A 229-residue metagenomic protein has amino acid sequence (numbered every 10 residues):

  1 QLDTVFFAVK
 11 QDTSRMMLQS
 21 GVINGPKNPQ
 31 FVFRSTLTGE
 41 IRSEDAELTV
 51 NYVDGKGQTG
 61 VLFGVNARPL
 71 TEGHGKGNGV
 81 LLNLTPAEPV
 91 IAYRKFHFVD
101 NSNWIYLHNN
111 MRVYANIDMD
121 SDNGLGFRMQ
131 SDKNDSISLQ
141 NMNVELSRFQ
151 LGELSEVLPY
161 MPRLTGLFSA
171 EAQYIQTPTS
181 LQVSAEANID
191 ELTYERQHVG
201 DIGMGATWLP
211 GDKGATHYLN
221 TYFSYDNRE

Functional and structural regions predicted by a protein language model:
Q1-E229: Interface amphipathic segments
